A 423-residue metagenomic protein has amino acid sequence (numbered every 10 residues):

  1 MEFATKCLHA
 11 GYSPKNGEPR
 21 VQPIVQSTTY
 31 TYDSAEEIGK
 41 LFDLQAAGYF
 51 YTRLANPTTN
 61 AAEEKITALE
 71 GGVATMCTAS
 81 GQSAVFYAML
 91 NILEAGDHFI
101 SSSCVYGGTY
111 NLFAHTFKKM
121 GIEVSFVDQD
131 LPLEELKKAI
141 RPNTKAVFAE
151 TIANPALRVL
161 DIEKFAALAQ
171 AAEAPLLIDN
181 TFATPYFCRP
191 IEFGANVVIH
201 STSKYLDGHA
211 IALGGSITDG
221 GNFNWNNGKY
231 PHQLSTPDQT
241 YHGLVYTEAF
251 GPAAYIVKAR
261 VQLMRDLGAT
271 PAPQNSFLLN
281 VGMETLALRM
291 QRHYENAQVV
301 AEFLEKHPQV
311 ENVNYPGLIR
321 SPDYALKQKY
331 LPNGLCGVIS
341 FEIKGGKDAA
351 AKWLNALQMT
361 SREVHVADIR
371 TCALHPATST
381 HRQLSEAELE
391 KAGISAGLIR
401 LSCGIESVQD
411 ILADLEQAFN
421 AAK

Functional and structural regions predicted by a protein language model:
M1, A114-H115, E123-S125, K138 (+5 more regions): PLP-dependent enzyme catalytic core of the Aspartate aminotransferase-like
M1-A46: N-terminal glycine-rich, Lys/His-bearing helix-loop that initiates the first secondary-structure elements of many
A4-S13, T75-K306: Conserved PLP-enzyme active-site core in the AAT-like
G11-Y12, Q26-Y32, G221-N222, M283-T285 (+6 more regions): Glycine-rich beta-alpha junction loops
S34-F86, G108-T116: Conserved N-terminal alpha-helix of the aminotransferase class I/II PLP-enzyme fold
G71, N143, Q309-N312, M359 (+1 more regions): Glycine-centered tight turns that cap/initiate beta-strands
L267-T270, Q274-S276, V281, T285 (+4 more regions): Conserved small-domain helix->loop->beta segment predominantly found in fold-type I
